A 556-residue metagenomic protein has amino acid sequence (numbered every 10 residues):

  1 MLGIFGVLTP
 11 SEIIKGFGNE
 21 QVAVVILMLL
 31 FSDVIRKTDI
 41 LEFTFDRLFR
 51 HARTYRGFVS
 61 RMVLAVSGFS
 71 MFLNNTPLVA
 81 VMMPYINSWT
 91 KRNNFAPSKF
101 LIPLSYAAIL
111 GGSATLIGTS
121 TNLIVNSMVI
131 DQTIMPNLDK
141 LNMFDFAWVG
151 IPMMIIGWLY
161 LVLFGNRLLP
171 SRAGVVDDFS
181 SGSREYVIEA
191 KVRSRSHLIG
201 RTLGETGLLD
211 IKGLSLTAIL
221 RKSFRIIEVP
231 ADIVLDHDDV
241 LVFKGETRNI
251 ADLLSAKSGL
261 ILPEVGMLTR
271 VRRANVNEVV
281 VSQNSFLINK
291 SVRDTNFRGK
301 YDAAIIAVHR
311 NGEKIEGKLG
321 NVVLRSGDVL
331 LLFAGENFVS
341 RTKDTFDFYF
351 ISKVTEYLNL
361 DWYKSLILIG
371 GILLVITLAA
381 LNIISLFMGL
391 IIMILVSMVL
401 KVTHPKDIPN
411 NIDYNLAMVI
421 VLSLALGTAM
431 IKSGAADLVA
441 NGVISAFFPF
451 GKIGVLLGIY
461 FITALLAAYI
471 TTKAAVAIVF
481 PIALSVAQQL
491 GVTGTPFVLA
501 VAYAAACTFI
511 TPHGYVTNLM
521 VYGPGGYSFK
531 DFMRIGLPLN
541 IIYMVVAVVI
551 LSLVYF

Functional and structural regions predicted by a protein language model:
M1-I26, L30, G150, L163 (+9 more regions): Hydrophobic transmembrane alpha-helices of multi-pass small-molecule transporters
L2-G6, M128-P136, V396-K401, V486-A487 (+1 more regions): Interfacial segments of multi-pass membrane proteins
G3-I4, L64-G68, I109-G112, L373-T377 (+5 more regions): Alpha-helical transmembrane segments of multipass membrane proteins
V7-N93, M154-N166, M393, H404-L490: Membrane-embedded alpha-helical segments and adjacent helix-loop junctions characteristic of multi-pass solute
E12, V125-L141, H309, V354-T355 (+1 more regions): Inter-helical loop and helix-membrane interface segments of multi-pass membrane transporters/permeases
Y55-G68, N94-G111, K140-F146, K452-L465 (+1 more regions): Alpha-helical transmembrane segments of multi-pass membrane proteins
R92-S98, I102-Y106, G111-E185, F243-K257 (+2 more regions): Juxtamembrane and boundary regions of transmembrane helices in multi-pass small-molecule transporters and channels
G434, A440-V545, V549-V554: Generic detector of multi-pass transmembrane helix bundles and their immediately adjacent loops in polytopic membrane
